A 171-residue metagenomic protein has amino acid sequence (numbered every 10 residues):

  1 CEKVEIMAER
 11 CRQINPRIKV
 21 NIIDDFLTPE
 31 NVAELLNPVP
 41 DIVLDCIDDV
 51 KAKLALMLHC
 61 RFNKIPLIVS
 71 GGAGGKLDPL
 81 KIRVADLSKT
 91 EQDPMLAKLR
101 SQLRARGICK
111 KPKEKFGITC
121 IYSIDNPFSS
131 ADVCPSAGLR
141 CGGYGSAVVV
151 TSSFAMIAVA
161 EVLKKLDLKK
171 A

Functional and structural regions predicted by a protein language model:
C1-A171: Adenine nucleotide-associated cytosolic modules
